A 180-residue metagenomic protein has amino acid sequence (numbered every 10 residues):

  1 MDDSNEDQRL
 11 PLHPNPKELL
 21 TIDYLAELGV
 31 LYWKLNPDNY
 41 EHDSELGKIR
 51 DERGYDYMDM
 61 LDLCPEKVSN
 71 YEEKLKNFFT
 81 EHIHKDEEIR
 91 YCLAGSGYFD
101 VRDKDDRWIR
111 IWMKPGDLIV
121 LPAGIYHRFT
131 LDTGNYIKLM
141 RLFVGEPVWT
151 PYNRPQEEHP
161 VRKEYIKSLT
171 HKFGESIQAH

Functional and structural regions predicted by a protein language model:
M1-Y55: N-terminal leader/capping segments at the start of a protein or of a new domain
P65: Portal/gating segments that form or line small-molecule/metal binding sites
S69, Y98-D100, R128-F129, V148-T150: Eukaryotic short linear interaction motifs
L75-I89, D106-W108, M113-P115: A short beta-loop-beta micro-motif enriched in histidine and acidic residues
I83-D103, V120: Short, conserved beta-strand element in jelly-roll/cupin
M113-T133: Conserved metal-binding segment of the jelly-roll/cupin
T130-H180: Double-stranded beta-helix
